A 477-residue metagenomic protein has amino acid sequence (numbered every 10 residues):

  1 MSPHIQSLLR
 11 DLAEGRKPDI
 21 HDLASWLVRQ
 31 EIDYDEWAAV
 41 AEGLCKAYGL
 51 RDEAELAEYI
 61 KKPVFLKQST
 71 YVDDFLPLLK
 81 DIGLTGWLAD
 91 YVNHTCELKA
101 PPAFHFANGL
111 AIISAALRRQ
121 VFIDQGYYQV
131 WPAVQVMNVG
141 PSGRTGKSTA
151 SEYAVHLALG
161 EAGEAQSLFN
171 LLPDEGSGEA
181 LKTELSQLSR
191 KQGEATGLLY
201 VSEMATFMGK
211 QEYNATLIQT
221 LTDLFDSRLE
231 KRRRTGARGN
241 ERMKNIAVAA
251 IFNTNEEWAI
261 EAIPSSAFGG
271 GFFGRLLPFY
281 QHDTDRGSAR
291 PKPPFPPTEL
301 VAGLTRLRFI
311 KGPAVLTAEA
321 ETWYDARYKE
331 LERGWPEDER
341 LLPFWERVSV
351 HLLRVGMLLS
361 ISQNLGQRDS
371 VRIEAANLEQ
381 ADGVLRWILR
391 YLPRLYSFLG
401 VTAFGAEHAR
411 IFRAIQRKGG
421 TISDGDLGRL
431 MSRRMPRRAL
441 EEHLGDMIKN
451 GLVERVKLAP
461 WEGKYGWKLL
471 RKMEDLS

Functional and structural regions predicted by a protein language model:
M1-Q68: Short, small/acidic-rich helices and loops at N termini and domain boundaries of DNA replication/processing enzymes
A39-S477: Phosphate-handling catalytic cores of nucleic-acid transaction enzymes
